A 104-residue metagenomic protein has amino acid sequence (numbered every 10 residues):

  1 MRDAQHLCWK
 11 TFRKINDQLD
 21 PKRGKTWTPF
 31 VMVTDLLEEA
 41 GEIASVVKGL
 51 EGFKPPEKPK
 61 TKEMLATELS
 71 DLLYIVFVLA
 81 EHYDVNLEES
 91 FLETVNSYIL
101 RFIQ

Functional and structural regions predicted by a protein language model:
M1-L69, L73-Q104: Flexible "arm" and connector segments at domain edges
